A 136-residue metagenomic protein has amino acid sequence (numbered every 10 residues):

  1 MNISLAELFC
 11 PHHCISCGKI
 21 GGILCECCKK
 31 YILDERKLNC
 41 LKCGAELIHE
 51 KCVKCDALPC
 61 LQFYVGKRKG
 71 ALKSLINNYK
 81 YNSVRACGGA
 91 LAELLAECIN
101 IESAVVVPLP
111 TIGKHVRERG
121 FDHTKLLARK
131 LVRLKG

Functional and structural regions predicted by a protein language model:
M1-G136: Glycine-rich phosphate/pyrophosphate-handling loop used in enzymes and phosphotransfer proteins
